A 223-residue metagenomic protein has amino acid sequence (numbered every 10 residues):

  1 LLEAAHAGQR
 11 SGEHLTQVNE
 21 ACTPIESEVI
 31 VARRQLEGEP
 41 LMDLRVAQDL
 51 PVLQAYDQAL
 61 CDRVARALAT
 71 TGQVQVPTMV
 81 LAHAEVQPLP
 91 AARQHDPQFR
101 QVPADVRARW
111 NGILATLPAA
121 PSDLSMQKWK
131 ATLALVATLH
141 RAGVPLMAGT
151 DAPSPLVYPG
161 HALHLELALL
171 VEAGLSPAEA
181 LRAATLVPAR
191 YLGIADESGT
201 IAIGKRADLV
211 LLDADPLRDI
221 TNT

Functional and structural regions predicted by a protein language model:
L1, S11-H14, H140: Histidine-centered active-site/metal-ligand motif
L1-Q9, E20: Functional cores that coordinate and move charged inorganic groups
A7-G12, T71-G72: Glycine-enriched alpha-helix->loop->beta-strand junction motifs that scaffold or abut catalytic
R10, Q17, V80, A214-P216: Solvent-exposed coil/turn segments that connect beta secondary-structure elements in extracytoplasmic/periplasmic
G12, Q75, D151, L170 (+4 more regions): Divalent metal-coordination and catalytic microenvironments
V18, C22-A173: Active-site neighborhoods of metal-dependent hydrolases
Y158, S176-L181, A189-T223: Acidic, glycine-enriched loop/beta-strand segments at the rims of small-molecule binding/catalytic pockets
